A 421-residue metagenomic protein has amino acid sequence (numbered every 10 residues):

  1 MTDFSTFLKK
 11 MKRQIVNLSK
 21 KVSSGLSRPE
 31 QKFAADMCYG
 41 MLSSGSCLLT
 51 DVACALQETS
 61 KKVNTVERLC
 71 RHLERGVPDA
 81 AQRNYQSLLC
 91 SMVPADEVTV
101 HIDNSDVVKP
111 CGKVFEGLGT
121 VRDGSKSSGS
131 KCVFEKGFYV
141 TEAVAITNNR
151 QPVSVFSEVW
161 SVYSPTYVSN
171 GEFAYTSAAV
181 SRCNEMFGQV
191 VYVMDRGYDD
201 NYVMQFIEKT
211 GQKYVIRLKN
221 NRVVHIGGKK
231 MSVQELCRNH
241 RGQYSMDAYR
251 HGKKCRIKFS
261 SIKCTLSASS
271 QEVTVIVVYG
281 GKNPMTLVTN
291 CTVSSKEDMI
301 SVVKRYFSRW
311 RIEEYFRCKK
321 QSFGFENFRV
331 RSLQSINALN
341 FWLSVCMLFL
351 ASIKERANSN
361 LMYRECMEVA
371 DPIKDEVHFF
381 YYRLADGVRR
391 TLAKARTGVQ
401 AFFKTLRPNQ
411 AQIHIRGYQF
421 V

Functional and structural regions predicted by a protein language model:
M1-S43, D96, K113, I146-V421: Single, function-defining residue in the core of a domain
R13-I15, D36-L48, D79-R83, G124-Y139 (+2 more regions): Short N-terminal helix-initiation segments at or just after the protein's N-terminus
K21-A80, T147: Short, positively charged, Gly/Tyr-enriched micro-motifs that form contact patches at catalytic or ligand/partner
A34, C38-M41, L49-V52, L56 (+8 more regions): Long, contiguous hydrophobic alpha-helical segments, chiefly transmembrane helices and signal peptides
L42, T59, R75, S130-V133 (+1 more regions): Short gly/ser-rich anion-binding loops that grip negatively charged ligand groups
L48, T65, A81-Y85, V98-V100 (+4 more regions): Generic hydrophobic, aliphatic-rich segments that mediate packing or membrane embedding
K61, D79-A80, D123, D200 (+2 more regions): Alpha-helix initiation/capping motif
V66-N149, K258-K263: Active-site-proximal, Lys/Arg-enriched surface segment that forms a nucleic-acid-binding/basic interface patch
